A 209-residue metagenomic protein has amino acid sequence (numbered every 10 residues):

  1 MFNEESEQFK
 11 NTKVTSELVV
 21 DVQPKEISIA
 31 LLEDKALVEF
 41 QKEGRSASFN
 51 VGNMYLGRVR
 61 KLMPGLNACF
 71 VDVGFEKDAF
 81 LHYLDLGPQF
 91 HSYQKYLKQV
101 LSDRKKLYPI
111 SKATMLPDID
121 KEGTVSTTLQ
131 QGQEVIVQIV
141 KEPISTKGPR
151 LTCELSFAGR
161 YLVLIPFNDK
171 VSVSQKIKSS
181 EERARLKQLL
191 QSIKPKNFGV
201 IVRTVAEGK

Functional and structural regions predicted by a protein language model:
M1-K209: Single-stranded RNA-binding surfaces
